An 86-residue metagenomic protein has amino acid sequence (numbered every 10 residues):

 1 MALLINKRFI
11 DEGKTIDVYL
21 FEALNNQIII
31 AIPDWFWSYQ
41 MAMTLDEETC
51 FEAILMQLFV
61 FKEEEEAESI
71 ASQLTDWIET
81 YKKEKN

Functional and structural regions predicted by a protein language model:
M1-A2, P33, S38-A42, A67 (+1 more regions): A general, composition-driven signal for non-globular sequence regions
M1-D17, I54-L58: Negatively charged, low-complexity tracts enriched in Asp/Glu with abundant Ser/Thr
M1-L4, F21-I29: Short charge-dense sequence patches
I10, L20-E22, W37, E52: Compositionally biased, low-structure terminal segments
E12-N26, F59, E63-E66: Short, low-complexity, intrinsically disordered N-terminal segments
L24-T49: A short, structured beta-strand/loop element
T44-N86: Mixed-charge, Lys/Arg-enriched low-complexity segments
